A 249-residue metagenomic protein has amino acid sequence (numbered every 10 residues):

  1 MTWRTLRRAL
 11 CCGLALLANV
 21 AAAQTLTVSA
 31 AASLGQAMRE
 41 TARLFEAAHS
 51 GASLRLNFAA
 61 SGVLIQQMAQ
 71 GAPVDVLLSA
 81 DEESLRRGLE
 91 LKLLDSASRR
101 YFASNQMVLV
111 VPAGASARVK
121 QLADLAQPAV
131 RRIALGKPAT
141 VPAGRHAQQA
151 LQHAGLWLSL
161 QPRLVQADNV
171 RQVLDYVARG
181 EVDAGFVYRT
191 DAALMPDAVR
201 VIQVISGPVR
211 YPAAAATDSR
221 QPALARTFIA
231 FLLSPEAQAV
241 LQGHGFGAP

Functional and structural regions predicted by a protein language model:
M1-T5: N-terminal secretory signal peptides that target proteins for export/translocation
R8-N19: Bacterial N-terminal signal peptides
A23-H49, S53-F58, G62, Q66-A72 (+3 more regions): Exported/periplasmic ABC-transporter solute-binding proteins
